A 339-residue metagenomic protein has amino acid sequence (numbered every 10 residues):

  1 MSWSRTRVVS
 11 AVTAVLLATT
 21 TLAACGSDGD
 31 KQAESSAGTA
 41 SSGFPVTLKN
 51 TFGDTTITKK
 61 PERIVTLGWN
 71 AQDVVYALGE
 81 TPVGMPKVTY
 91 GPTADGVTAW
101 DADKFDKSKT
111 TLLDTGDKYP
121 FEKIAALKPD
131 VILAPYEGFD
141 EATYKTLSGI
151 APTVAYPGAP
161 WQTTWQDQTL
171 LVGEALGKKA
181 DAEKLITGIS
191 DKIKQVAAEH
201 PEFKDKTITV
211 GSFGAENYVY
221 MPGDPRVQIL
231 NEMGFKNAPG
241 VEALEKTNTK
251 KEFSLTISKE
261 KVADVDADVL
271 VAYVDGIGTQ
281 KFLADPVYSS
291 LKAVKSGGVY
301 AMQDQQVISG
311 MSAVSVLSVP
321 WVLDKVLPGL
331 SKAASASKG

Functional and structural regions predicted by a protein language model:
M1-V12: Bacterial N-terminal signal peptides that target proteins for export
S10-L17, C25-P45: Short, low-complexity, disordered segments immediately C-terminal to signal peptides in bacterial exported proteins
E34-E80, T89-T93, K325-G339: Extracytoplasmic low-complexity, Pro/Thr/Ser/Ala/Gly-rich segments that lie immediately after a secretion/anchoring
R63-T66, A71-L78, D181-V241, E245: Basic- and aromatic-lined ligand-binding clefts that recognize polyanionic substrates
A71-K123: A short, structured surface patch at a secondary-structure boundary
F121-I124, K128-A134, P152, V262 (+1 more regions): Proline-aspartate-enriched helix->loop->beta-strand connector
A142-K145, G149-A215, S312-G339: Extracytoplasmic substrate-binding proteins
V265-G339: Structured C-terminal subdomain patch of bacterial secreted/periplasmic proteins
